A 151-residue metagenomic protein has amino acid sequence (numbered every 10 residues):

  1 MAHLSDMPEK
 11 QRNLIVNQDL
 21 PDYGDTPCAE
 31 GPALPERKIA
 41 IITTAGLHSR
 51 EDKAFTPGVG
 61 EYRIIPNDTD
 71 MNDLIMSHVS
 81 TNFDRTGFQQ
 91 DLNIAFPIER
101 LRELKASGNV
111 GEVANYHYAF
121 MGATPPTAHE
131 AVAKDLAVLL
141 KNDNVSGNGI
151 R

Functional and structural regions predicted by a protein language model:
M1-R151: An N-terminal assembly and electron-transfer interface module characteristic of large anaerobic redox and radical
